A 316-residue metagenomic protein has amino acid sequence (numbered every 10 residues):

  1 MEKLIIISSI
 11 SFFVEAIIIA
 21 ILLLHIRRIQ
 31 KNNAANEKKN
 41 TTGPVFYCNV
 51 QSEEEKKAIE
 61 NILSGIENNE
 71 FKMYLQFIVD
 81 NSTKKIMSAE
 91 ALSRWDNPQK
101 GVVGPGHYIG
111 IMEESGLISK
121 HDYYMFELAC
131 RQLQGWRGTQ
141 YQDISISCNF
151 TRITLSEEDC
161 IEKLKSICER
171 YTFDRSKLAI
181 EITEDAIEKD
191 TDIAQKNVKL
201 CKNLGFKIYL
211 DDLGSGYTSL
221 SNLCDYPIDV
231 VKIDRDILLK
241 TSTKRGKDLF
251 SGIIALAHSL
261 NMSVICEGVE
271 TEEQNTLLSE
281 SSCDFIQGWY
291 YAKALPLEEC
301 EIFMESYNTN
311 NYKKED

Functional and structural regions predicted by a protein language model:
M1-I10: Feature marks short, highly hydrophobic, charge-poor N-terminal signal-anchor/signal peptide-like helices that anchor
E2, A16-I19, H25, I29-Q30 (+6 more regions): EAL-family c-di-GMP phosphodiesterase catalytic domain
I26-K72, L117-K120, C130-R131, T139-Q140 (+2 more regions): Inter-domain helical "communication" segments and dimerization helices that couple sensory or membrane-embedded modules
F46-I111, N149, L210, C266 (+1 more regions): Active-site core of bacterial EAL-family cyclic-dinucleotide phosphodiesterase domains
S64-N68, D80-S82, P98, G135-Y141 (+3 more regions): Nucleotide second-messenger and two-component phosphorelay signaling modules
K85-S88, L117-I193, G268: Catalytic core of bacterial c-di-GMP phosphodiesterases, primarily the EAL and HD-GYP domains, capturing alpha-helical
I111-M112, M125-L133, L164, N197 (+2 more regions): Structural preference for long, well-ordered alpha-helical segments in enzyme cores
Q134-R137, C168, Q195-N203, S251-H258 (+1 more regions): Surface-exposed amphipathic alpha-helices with a cationic face
